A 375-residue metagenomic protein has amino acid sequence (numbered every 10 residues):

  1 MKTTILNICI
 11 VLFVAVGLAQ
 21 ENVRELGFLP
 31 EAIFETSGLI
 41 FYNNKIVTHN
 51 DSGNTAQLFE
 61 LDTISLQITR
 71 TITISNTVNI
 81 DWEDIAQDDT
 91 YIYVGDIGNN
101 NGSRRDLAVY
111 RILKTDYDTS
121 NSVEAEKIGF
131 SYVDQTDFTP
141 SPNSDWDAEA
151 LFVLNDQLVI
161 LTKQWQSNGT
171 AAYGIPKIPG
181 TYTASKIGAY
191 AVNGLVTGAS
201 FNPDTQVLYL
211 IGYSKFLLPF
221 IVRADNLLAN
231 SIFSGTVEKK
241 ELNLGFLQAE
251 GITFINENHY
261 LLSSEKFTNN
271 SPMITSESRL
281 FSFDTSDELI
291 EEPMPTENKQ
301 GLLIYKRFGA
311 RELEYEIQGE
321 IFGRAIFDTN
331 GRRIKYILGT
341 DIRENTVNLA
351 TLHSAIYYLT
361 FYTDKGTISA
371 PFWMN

Functional and structural regions predicted by a protein language model:
M1-R24, T346, S369: Bacterial Sec-dependent N-terminal signal peptides
Q20-E291: Sequence/structural signature of beta-propeller domains
A56, E320-A325: Short beta-strand/loop motifs in extracellular/secreted proteins, especially within beta-sandwich accessory domains
S65, I326-I334, Y357: Short, glycine-anchored, charge-dense loop/turn motifs used at functional sites
R104, L352-I356: Extracellular Ig-like/FN3 beta-sandwich strand-entry sites
T285-E314, Q318, F322: Residue-level detector of functionally pivotal "anchor" positions at catalytic/ligand-binding pockets or at interdomain
R333-L352: Glycine-centered tight-turn motifs at strand-turn-strand junctions
I356-N375: C-terminal tail/sorting-segment detector
